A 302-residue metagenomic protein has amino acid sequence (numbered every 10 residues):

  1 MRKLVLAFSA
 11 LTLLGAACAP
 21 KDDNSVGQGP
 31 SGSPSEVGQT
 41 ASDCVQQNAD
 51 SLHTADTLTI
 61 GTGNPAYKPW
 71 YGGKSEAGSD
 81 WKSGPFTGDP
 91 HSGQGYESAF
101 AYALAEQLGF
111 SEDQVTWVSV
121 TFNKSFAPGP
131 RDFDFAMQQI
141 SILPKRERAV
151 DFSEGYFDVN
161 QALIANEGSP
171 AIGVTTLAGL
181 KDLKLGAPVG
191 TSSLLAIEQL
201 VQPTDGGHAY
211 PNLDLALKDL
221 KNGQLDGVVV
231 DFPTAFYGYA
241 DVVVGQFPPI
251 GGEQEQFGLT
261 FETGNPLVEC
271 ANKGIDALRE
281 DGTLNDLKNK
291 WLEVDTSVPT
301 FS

Functional and structural regions predicted by a protein language model:
L14-A17: C-terminal motif of bacterial Sec signal peptides marking the signal peptidase cleavage site
A19, G29-S42, F100, Q107 (+4 more regions): Extended ligand-binding regions for polar small-molecule ligands
G29-G32, V37-M137: Extracytoplasmic small-molecule ligand-binding "clamshell" domains of the periplasmic binding protein/Venus flytrap
I60, P65, P90-L108, I140-P144 (+4 more regions): Bilobed "Venus flytrap"/periplasmic-binding protein-like clamshell domains and structurally analogous long
D113-G179: Acidic, polar ligand-binding/catalytic clefts
V115-A127, I172-G173, H208-N222, E255: Short helix-initiation/N-cap motifs at beta->coil->alpha
K124, I140-A149, A196-Q199, K221-Q254: A ligand-binding cleft/hinge motif common to bilobed small-molecule-binding domains
F157-A165, F232-D276, V294-S302: Periplasmic-binding protein-like
